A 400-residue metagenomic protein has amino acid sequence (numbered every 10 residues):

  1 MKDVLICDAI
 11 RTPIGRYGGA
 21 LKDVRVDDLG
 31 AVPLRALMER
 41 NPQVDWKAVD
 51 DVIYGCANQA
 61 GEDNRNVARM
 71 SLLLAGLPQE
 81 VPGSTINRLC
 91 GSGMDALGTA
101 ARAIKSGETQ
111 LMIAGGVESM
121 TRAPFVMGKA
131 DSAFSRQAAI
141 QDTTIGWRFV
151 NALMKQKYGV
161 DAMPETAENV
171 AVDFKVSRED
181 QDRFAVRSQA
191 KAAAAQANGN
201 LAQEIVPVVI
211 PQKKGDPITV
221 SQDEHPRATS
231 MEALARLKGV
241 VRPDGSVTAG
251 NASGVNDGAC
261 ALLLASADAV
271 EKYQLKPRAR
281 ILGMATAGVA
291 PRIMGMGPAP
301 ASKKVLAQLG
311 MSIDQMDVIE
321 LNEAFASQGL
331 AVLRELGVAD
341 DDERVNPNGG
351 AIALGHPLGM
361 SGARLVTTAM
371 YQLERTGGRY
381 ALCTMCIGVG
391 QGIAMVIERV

Functional and structural regions predicted by a protein language model:
M1-A75, Q79-P82, T166-R178, S188 (+4 more regions): Conserved active-site "lid/cap" helical segment
M1-V26, I145, A152, S230-M296 (+6 more regions): Condensing-enzyme catalytic core mediating Claisen C-C bond formation in acyl metabolism
R11-T12, D23, D27-V32, Q43 (+3 more regions): N-terminal extracellular/periplasmic Venus flytrap/periplasmic-binding protein-like
V24, C56-M112, Q141-W147, K157-M163 (+4 more regions): Conserved catalytic cysteine-centered active-site region of acyl-thioester-dependent Claisen-condensing enzymes
W46-G55, P82-N87, M112-G116, D180-R187 (+5 more regions): Beta-strand segments within the central parallel beta-sheet cores of soluble alpha/beta enzyme folds
L111-N169: Flexible glycine-/small-residue-enriched beta->alpha junction loops that bind anionic phosphate/pyrophosphate groups
E168, E204, Q212, L282-A353: Active-site pocket-lining segment
